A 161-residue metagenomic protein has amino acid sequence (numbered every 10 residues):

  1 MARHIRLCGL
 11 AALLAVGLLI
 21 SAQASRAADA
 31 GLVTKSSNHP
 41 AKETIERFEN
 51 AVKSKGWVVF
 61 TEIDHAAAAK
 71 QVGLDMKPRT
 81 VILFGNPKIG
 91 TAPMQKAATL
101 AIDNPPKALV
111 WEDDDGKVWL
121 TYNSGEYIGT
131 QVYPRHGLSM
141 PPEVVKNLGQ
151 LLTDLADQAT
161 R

Functional and structural regions predicted by a protein language model:
M1-I5: N-terminal secretory signal peptides that target proteins for export/translocation
G9-S21: Bacterial N-terminal signal peptides
S21-A27: Sec/Tat signal peptide C-region and signal peptidase I cleavage site
A27-V58, D157-R161: Terminal, regulation- and interaction-focused segments at domain boundaries
K42-I45, E49, A66, V145 (+1 more regions): Extracytoplasmic/secreted envelope proteins and their assembly/folding machinery, especially bacterial periplasmic
E49, K53, W57-F60, D64-P106 (+1 more regions): Compact, glycine-rich, soluble single-domain proteins
A108-L138: Beta-strand/loop substructures that line and gate deep hydrophobic ligand-binding cavities in soluble
E126-R161: C-terminal partner/receptor-binding element of secreted or periplasmic proteins
